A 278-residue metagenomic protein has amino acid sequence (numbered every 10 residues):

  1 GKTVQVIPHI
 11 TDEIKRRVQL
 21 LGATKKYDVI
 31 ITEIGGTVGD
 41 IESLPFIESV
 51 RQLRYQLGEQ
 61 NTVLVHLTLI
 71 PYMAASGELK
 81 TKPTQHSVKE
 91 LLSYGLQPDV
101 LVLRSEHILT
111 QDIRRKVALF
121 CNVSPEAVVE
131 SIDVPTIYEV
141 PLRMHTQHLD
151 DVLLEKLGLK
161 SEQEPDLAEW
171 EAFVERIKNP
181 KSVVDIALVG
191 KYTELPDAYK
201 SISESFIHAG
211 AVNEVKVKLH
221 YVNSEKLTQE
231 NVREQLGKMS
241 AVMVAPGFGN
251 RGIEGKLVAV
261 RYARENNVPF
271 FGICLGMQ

Functional and structural regions predicted by a protein language model:
G1-Q278: N-terminal beta1-alpha1 cap of cysteine-dependent amidohydrolase-like domains
